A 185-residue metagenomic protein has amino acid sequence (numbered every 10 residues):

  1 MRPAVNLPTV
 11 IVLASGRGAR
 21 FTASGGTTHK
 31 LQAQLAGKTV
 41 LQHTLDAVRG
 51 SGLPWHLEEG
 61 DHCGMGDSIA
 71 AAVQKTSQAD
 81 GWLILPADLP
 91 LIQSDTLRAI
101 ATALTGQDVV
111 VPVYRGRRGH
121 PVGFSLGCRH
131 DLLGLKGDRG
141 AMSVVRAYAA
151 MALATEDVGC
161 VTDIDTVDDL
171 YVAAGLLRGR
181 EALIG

Functional and structural regions predicted by a protein language model:
M1-A23: N-terminal nucleotide-binding beta1-loop-alpha1 segment
R2-T9, K136-G185: Conserved alpha/beta core of the MobA/IspD/sugar-nucleotide pyrophosphorylase nucleotidyltransferase superfamily
L13, L35, L85: Catalytic metal- and UDP-sugar-binding loop of GT-A-like glycosyltransferases, i.e., residues flanking the conserved
G26-Q34: Short alpha-helical oligomerization interface
Q34, L91, G123, D163-I164: Short aromatic/basic micro-patch
K38-L57, A71-K75: A short, N-terminal amphipathic alpha-helix
H56-C63, V158-G159: Short beta->alpha junction loops
H62-G134: Conserved beta-loop-beta/alpha segment of the NTase-like Rossmann-fold superfamily that binds/positions NTPs
